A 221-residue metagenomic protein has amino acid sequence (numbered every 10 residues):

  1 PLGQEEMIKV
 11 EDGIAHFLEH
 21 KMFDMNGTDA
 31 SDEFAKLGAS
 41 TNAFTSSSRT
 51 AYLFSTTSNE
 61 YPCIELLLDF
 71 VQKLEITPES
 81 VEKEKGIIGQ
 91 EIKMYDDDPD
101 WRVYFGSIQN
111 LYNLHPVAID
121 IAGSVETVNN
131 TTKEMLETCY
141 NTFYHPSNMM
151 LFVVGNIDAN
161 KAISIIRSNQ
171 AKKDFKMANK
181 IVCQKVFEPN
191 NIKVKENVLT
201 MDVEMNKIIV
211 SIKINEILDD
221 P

Functional and structural regions predicted by a protein language model:
P1-S58: M16/MPP (pitrilysin/insulinase) zinc-metallopeptidase core fold and M16-derived inactive scaffolds
Q4-E5, E19-K21, A51-S55, E75 (+3 more regions): Second-shell loop/turn segments in exported
I14, E60-C63, E84, V103 (+2 more regions): Stable alpha-helical elements in mature extracytoplasmic
K21, N26, Y95-P146, I166: Scaffold signal of the M16-like zinc-metallopeptidase fold and its non-catalytic homologs
M25-N26, F54-G86: M16/insulysin-pitrilysin zinc metalloprotease superfamily fold
K36, L74-K93, D158, A178-P189: Acidic/histidine-enriched alpha-helical segments
I121, H145-P146, M150-L218: An aromatic/glycine/proline-enriched structural segment found at the starts of mature extracellular/organellar domains
